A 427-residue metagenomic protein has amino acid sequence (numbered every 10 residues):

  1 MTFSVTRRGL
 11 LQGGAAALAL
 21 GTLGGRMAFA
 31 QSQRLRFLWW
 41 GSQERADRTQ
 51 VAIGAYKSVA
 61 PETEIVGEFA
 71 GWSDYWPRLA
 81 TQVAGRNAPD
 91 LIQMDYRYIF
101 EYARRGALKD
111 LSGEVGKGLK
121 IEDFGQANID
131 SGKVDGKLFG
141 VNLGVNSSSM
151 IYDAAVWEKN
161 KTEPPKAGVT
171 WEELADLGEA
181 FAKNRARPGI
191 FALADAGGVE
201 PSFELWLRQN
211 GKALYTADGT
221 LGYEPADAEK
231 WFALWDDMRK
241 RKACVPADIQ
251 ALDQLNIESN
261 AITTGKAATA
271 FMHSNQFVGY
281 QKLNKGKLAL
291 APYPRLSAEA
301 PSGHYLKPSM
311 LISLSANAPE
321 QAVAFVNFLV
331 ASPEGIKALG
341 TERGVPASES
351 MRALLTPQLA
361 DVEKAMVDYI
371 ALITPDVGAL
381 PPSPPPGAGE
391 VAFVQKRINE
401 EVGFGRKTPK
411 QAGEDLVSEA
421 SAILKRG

Functional and structural regions predicted by a protein language model:
T2-F3, G9-A30: N-terminal export signals
Q33, G54, S58-V59, K159-N160 (+3 more regions): Extracytoplasmic/periplasmic substrate-recognition and gating elements
V51, A55-F124, E158-K161, S259-T269 (+5 more regions): Extracytoplasmic "Venus flytrap"/periplasmic binding protein-like
Y96-S149, A289-A291, Q358-K364, T374: Hinge/lid segment of periplasmic solute-binding proteins
D135-L143, S148, E172-D227, A267: Extracytoplasmic/periplasmic solute-binding protein
L177-E179, T220-Q250: Glycine-centered hinge/linker elements that transmit conformational signals in sensory and ligand-binding systems
N275-V278, P308-G389, K425-G427: Mature extracytoplasmic/periplasmic domains
V367-E419: C-terminal capping/gating helix-and-loop segments adjacent to ligand/active sites or protein-protein/ligand interfaces
